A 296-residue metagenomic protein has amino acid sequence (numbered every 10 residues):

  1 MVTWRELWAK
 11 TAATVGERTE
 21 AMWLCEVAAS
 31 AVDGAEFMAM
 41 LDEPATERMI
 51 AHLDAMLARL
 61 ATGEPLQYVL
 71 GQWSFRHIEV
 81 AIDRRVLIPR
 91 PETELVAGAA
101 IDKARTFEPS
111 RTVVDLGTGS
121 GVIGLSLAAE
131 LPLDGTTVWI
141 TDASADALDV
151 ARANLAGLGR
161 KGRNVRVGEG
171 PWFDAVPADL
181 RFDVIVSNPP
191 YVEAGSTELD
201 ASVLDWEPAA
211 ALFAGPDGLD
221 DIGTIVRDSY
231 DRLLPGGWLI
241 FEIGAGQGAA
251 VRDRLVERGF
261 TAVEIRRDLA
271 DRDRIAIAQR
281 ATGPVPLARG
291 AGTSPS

Functional and structural regions predicted by a protein language model:
M1-E20: Non-catalytic nucleic-acid substrate-recognition regions in nucleic-acid-modifying enzymes
G16, P132-L133, L234: Short conserved AdoMet
W23-D102: Conserved AdoMet
L24, G63, T93, I123 (+7 more regions): Residue-level signal for inorganic ion chemistry
L95-E198, T224: Conserved SAM/SAH cofactor-binding pocket of Class I
P190-D221: Mobile active-site "lid"/loop adjacent to the S-adenosyl-L-methionine
P216-R280: Conserved Class I SAM-dependent methyltransferase catalytic core
I275-S296: C-terminal lobe and adjacent flexible extensions of AdoMet/dcAdoMet transferase-like proteins
